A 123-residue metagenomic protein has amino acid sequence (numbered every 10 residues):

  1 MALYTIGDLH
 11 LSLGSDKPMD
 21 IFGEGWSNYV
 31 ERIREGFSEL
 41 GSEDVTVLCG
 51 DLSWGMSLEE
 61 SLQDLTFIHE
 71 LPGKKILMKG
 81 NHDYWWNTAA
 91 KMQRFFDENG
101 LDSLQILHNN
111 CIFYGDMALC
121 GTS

Functional and structural regions predicted by a protein language model:
A2, S15-G115: Core catalytic region of metal-dependent phosphoesterases/phosphodiesterases, especially metallo-beta-lactamase-like
A2-L13, D116-S123: Active-site-proximal beta-strand elements of phosphoester/diester hydrolases
